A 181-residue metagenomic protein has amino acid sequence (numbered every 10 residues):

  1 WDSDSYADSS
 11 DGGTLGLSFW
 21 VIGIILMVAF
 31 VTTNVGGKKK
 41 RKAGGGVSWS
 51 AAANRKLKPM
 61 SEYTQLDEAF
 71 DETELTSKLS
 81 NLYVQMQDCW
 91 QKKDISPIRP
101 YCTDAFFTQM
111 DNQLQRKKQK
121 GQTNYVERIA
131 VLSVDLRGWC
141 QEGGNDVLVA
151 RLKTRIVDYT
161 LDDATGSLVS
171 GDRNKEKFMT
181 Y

Functional and structural regions predicted by a protein language model:
W1-D2, G121: Glycine-centered flexibility motif
D2-N81, D162: Juxtamembrane and targeting peptides
T14, T32-T33, T64, T73-T76 (+7 more regions): Residue-identity detector for threonine
I22, W90-K93, F106, Q115 (+3 more regions): Generic detector of bulky aromatic hydrophobic side chains
I22-I25, I95-I98, I129-V131, I156 (+1 more regions): Weak global preference for isoleucine
M27-G36, Q141-Y181: Exposed beta-sheet edge and beta->alpha loop/turn motif
S48-I129, D135: Core segments of small alpha/beta cavity-forming domains
K118-D158: Long, low-complexity alpha-helical segments
